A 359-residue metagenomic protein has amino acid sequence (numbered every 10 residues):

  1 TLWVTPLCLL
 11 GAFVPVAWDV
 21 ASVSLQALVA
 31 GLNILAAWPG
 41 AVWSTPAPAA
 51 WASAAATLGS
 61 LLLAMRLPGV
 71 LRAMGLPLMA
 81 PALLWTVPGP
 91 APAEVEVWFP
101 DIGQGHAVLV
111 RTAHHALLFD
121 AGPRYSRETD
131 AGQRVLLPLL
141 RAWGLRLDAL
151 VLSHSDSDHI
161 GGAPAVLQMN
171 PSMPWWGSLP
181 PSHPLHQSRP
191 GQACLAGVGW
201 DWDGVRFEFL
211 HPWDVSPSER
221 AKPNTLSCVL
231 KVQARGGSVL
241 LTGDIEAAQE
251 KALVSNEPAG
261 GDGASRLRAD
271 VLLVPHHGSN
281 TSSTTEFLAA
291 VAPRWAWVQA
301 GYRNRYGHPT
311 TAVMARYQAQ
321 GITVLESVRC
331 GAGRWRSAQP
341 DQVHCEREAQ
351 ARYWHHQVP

Functional and structural regions predicted by a protein language model:
T1-W98, R111, W295, R316-E326 (+2 more regions): Transmembrane helix-bundle segments that form internal channels/tunnels in multi-pass membrane proteins, characterized
P6-L9, P92-P138, A142-W143, P223-E246: Conserved beta-strand hairpin/beta-sheet module of binuclear metal-dependent hydrolase folds, prominently
S24, D101, V110, D120 (+10 more regions): Divalent metal-coordination and catalytic microenvironments
A47, L179-E208, W213-V215, E219-K222 (+1 more regions): Binuclear metal-ion centers of metallo-dependent hydrolases, dominated by the metallo-beta-lactamase
P68-H114, Y125, G199-D201, R206-S216 (+1 more regions): Zn-dependent metallo-beta-lactamase
G132, L136, S153, S157-V166 (+1 more regions): Active-site-proximal loop/helix segments of hydrolase catalytic cores
V151, S155-L195, P293: Active-site HxH/HxHxD metal-binding segment of metal-dependent hydrolases
